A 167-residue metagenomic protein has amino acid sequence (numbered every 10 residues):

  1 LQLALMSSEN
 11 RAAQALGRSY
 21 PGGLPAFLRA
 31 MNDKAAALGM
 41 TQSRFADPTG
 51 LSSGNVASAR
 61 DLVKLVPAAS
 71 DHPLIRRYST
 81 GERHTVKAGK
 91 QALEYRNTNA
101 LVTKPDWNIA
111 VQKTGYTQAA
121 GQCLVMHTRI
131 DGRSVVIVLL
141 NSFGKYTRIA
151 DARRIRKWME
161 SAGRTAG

Functional and structural regions predicted by a protein language model:
L1-M6, R29: Signal peptide-directed extracytoplasmic domains
M6-S19, R44-A46: Substrate-binding clefts and substrate-entry loops adjacent to catalytic sites of polymer-processing enzymes acting on
G22-G167: Penicillin-recognizing serine hydrolase domain
